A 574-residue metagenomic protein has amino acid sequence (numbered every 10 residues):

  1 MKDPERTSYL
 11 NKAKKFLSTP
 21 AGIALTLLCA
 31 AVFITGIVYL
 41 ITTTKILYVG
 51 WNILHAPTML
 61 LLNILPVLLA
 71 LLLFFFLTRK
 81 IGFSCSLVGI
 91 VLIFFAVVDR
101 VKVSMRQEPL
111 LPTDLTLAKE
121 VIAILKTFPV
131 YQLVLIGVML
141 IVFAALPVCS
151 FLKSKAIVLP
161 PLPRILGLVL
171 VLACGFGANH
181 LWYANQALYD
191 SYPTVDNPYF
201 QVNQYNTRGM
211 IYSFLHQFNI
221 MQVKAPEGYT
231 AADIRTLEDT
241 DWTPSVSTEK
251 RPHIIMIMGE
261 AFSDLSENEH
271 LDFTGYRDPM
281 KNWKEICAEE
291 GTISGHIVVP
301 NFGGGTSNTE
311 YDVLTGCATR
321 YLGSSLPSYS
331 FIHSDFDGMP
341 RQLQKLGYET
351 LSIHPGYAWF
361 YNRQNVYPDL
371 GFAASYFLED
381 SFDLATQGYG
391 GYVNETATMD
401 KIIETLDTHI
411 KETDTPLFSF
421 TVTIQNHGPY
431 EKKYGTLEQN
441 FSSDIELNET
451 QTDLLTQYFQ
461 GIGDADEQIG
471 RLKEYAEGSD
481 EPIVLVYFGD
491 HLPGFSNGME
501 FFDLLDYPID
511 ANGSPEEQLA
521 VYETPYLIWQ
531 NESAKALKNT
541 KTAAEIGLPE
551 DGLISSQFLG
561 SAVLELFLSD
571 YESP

Functional and structural regions predicted by a protein language model:
K2-F200: Transmembrane and membrane-interface helices of multi-pass, inner-membrane envelope-modifying transferases
V88-V91, A118, R208-I211, D466-K473 (+1 more regions): Short amphipathic alpha-helical surface patches that serve as generic macromolecular interface elements
R106, D114-I122, Y212-Q222, A231-W242 (+1 more regions): Short alpha-helical interface patches
L115-A118, T207-F214, M280, S307-E310 (+1 more regions): Alpha-helix initiation and N-capping motif
N179-M256: Membrane-interface segments at or immediately adjacent to transmembrane helices that form the boundary between
D241-E249, M258-G259, D264-P574: Solvent-exposed soluble domains appended to multi-pass membrane proteins
